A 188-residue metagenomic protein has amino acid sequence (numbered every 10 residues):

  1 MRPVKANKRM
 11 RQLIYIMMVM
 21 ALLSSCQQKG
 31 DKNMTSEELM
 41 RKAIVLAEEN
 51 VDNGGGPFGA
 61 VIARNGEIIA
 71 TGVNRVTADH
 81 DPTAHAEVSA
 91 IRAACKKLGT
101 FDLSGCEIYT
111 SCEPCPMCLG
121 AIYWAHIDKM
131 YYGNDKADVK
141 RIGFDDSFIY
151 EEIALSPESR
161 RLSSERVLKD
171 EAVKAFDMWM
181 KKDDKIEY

Functional and structural regions predicted by a protein language model:
R2-I14: Bacterial N-terminal signal peptides that target proteins for export
Y15-I16, C26-N50, P114, A121-Y188: Zinc-dependent deaminase
A43, A47-N50, A60, A86 (+1 more regions): Small-residue (primarily alanine) positions within well-ordered alpha-helices, especially packing/interaction faces
G56-F58, C106: Short loop/turn microsegments at loop-to-beta-strand junctions
F58-G66: Short beta-strand scaffold segments in enzyme catalytic cores
I69-V76: Short beta->alpha transition motifs characteristic of CBS
H80, A84, V88-A121, A125: Helix-adjacent hinge/juxtasegments
